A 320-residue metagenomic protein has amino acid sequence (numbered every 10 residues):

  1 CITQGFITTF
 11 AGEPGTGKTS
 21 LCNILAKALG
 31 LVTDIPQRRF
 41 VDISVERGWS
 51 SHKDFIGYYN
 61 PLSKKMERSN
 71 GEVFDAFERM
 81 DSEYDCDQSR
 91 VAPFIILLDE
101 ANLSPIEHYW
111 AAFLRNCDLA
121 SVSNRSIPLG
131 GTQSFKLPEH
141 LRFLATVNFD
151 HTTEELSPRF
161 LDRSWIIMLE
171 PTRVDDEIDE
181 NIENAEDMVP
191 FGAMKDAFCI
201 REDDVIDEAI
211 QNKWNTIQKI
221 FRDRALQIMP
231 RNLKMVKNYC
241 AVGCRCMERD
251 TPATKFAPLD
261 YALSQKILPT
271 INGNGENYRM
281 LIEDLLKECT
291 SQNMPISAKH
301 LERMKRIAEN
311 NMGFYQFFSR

Functional and structural regions predicted by a protein language model:
C1-R320: C-terminal regulatory/interaction module of P-loop NTP-utilizing enzymes
